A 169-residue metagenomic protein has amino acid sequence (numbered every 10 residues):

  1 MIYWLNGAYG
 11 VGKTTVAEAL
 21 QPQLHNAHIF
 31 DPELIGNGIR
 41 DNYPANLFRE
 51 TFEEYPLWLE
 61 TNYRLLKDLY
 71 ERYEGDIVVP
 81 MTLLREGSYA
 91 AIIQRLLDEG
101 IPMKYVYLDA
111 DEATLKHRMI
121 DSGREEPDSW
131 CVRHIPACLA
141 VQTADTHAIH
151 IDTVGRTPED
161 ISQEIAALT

Functional and structural regions predicted by a protein language model:
L5: Hydrophobic anchor at the beta1->P-loop junction of P-loop NTPases
A8: P-loop (Walker A) phosphate-binding loop of NTP-binding proteins
V11: ATP-binding Walker
T14: Walker A/P-loop
A17-R64: Conserved substrate/cofactor phosphate-moiety recognition/catalytic segment in nucleotide-dependent phosphotransferases
E54-M103: Glycine-rich phosphate-binding loop used to anchor ATP phosphates in small-molecule kinases, encompassing both
E99-M119: Conserved phosphate-donor/acceptor-positioning beta-strand/loop module used by diverse small-molecule
D121-E164: Small-molecule kinase domains that catalyze NTP-dependent phosphoryl transfer to phosphate-bearing small molecules
